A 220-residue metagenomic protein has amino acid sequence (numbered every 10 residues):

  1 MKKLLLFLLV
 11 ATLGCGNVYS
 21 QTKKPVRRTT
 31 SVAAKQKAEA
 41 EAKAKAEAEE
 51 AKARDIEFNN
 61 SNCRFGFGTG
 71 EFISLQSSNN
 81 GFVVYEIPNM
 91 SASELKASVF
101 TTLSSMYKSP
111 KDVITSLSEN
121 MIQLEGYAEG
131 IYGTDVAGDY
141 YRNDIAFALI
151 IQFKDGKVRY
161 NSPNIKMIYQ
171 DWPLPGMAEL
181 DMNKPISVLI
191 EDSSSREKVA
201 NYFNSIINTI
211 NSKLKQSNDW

Functional and structural regions predicted by a protein language model:
M1-V26: Bacterial Sec-dependent N-terminal signal peptides
V18-Y85: Sec-dependent signal peptide cleavage junction
N59-D112, I190-N208, S212-W220: Terminal, regulation- and interaction-focused segments at domain boundaries
M90-S91, T115-N120, I150-R159, S217-N218: A short, structured loop/turn motif at beta-sheet edges
K111-E129: Acidic helix-start/capping segments at beta-turn-to-alpha-helix junctions
E125-R159: Surface-exposed short loop/turn segments
S162-W172, S194: Short, solvent-exposed aromatic-acidic interface loops
G176-S193: Compact, glycine/acidic-enriched structural inserts
